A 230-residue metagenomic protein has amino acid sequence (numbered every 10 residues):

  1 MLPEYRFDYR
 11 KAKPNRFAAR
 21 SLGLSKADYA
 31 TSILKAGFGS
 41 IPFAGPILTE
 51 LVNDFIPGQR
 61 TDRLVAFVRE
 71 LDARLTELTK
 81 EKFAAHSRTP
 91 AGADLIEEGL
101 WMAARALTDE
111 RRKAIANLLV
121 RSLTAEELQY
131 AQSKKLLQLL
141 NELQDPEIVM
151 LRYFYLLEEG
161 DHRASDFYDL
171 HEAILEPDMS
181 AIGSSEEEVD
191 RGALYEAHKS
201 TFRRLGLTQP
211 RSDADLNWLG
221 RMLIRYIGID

Functional and structural regions predicted by a protein language model:
M1-L24, D190-R191, T201-R211: Terminal, membrane-proximal amphipathic helices and intrinsically disordered targeting/regulatory segments
P14-E70: Membrane-inserting effector segments that mediate pore formation, membrane fusion, or transient membrane insertion
A30, L34-G37, A44, L48-T49 (+8 more regions): Short runs of predominantly hydrophobic/aromatic residues within well-ordered alpha helices that form helix-helix
G39, N53-I56, A104-T108, L128 (+1 more regions): Amphipathic alpha-helical interaction elements
I56-E98, M102: Amphipathic, membrane-active segments
R74-E81, M102, A106, A125 (+2 more regions): Surface-exposed polar/charged interaction patches
A91-T124: N-terminal leader segment of winged-helix/HTH proteins
K113-D230: Long, helix-rich, hydrophobic modules that act as membrane-proximal anchors or helical bundle/coiled-coil regulators
